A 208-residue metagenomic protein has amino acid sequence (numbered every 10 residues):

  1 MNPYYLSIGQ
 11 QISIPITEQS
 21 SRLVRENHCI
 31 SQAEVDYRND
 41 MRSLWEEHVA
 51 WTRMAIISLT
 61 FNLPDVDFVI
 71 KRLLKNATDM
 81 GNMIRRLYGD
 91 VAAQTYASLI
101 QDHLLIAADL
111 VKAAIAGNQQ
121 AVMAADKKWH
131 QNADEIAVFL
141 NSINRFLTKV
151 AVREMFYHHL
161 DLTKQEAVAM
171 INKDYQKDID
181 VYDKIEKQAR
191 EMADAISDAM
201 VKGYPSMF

Functional and structural regions predicted by a protein language model:
N2-L6, Q10-S13, A33-E34, R38 (+5 more regions): C-terminal amphipathic alpha-helix
I16, S20, R53-F68: Short S/T/G/P-rich N-terminal loop/turn motif that feeds into the first structured element of a domain
L23-Q32, M83-I84, V138-N141: Short, charged/polar, low-complexity loop and linker segments that flank or interrupt alpha-helical bundles
T60-D67, D90-Q94, A116-M123, Q176: Short, surface-exposed loop/turn segments at secondary-structure junctions
V66, I70-M83: Active-site-surrounding "flap" and adjacent substrate/cofactor-binding loops of secreted or lumenal enzymes, prototyped
G81-Y88, A92, A107-I115, A137-L140: Membrane-helix exit/interface motif
Q101-L104, L110-W129: All-alpha RGS (Regulator of G-protein Signaling) helical domain and cognate RGS-like helical scaffolds
